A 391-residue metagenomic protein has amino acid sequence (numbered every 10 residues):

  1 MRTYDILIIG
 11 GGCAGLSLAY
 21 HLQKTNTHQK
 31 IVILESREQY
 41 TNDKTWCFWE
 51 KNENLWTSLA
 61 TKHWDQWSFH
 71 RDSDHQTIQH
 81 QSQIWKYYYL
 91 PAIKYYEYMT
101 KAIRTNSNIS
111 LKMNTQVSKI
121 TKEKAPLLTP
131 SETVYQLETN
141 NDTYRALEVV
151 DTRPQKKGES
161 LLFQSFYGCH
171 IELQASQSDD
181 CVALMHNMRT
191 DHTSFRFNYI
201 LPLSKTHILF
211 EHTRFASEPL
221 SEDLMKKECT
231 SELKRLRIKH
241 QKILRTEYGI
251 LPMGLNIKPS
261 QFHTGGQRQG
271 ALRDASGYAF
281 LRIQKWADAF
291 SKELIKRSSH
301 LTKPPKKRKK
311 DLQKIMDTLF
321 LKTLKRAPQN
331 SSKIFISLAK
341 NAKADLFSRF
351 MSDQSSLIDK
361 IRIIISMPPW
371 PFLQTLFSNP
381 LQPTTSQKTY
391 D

Functional and structural regions predicted by a protein language model:
R2-V32: N-terminal Rossmann-like FAD-binding beta1-loop-alpha1 element of flavoenzymes
I9, E148-T152, T264-G266: Redox-cofactor binding/interface segments in oxidoreductases and associated redox assembly factors
H21-T27, V32-D74: N-terminal FAD cofactor-binding segment of flavoenzymes
E53-Q83, K101-A102, K119-S131, T193: Flavin (FAD/FMN) cofactor-binding and adjacent substrate-gating region of FAD-dependent oxidoreductase domains
Q79-K101, T152, A216-L224: Short beta-strand to alpha-helix junction loop
N106-H240, I257: Predominantly flavin-linked oxidoreductase catalytic cores and closely associated redox partners
T190-D191, A216-F290: FAD/FMN-dependent oxidoreductases across multiple families
Q284, D288-D391: Long, low-complexity C-terminal extensions of enzymes
